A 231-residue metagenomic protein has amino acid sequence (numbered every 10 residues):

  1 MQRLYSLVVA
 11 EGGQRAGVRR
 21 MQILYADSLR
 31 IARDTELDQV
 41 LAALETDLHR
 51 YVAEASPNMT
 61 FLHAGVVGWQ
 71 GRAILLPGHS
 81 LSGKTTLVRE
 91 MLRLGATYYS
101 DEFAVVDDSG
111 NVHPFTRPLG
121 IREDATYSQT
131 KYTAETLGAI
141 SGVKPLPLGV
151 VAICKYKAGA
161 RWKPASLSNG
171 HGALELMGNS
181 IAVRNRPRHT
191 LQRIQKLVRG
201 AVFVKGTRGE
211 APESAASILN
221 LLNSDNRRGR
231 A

Functional and structural regions predicted by a protein language model:
M1-S80, E90-A96, A104-A231: A noncatalytic interaction/capping subdomain that flanks phosphate/NTP-handling catalytic cores
S82-K84: Conserved glycine(s) of the Walker
L87: Hydrophobic positions on the alpha1 helix immediately C-terminal to the Walker A/P-loop
D101: Active-site flanking residues adjacent to catalytic metal/cofactor-binding acidic residues
